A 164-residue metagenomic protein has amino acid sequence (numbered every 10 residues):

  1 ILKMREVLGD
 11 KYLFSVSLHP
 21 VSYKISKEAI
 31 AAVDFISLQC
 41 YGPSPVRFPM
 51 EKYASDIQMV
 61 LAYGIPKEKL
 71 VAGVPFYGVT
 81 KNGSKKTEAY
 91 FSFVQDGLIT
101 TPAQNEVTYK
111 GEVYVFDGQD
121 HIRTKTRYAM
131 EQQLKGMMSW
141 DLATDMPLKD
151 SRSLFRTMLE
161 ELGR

Functional and structural regions predicted by a protein language model:
I1-D96: Substrate-binding surface in catalytic domains of secreted glycosidases
I1-V16, P20, H121-G163: Active-site and adjacent substrate-binding regions of carbohydrate-active enzymes
A32-V33, V60-L61, K69, K110 (+3 more regions): Generic detector of bulky aromatic hydrophobic side chains
G42-R47, E112-V115, A143: The substrate-binding groove and active-site-proximal loops of carbohydrate-active enzymes, especially glycoside
E68-Y128, L148, S153-R164: Glycan-binding loop/region signatures in secreted carbohydrate-active enzymes
